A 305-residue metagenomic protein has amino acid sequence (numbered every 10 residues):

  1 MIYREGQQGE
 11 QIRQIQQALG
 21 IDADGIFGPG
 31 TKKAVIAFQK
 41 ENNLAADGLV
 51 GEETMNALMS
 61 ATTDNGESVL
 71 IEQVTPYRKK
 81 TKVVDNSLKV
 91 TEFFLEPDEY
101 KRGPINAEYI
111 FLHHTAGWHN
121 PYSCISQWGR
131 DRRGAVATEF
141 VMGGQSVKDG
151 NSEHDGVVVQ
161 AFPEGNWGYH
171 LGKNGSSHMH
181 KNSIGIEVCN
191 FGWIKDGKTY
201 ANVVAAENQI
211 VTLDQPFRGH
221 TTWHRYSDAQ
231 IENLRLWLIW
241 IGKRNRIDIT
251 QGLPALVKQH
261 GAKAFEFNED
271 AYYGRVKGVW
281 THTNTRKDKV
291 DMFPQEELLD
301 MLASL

Functional and structural regions predicted by a protein language model:
M1-I26: Acidic, Ser/Thr/Pro/Gly-enriched interdomain connector segments
G20, E41-L44: Short capping motifs at secondary-structure boundaries
A23, A46, R244-F267: Surface-exposed patches in mature extracellular/periplasmic domains of secreted proteins
V35-F38: Conserved hydrophobic/aromatic packing and binding residues within compact polymer-binding modules
A57-L70: Intrinsically disordered, low-complexity Ser/Thr-rich linker and spacer segments in cell-wall-related proteins
K79-D248: Active-site-adjacent loop/helix surface patches within enzyme catalytic domains that shape the substrate-binding cleft
A264-L305: Short, low-complexity, polybasic intrinsically disordered segments
